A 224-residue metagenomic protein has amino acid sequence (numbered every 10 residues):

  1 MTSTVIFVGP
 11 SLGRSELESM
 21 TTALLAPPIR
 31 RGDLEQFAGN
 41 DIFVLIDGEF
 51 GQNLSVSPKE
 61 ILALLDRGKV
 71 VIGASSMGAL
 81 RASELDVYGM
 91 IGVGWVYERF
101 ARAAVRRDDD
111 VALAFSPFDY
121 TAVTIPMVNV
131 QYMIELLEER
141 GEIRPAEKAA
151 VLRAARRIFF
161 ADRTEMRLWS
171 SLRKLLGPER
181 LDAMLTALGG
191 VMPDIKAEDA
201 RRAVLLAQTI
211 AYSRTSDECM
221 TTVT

Functional and structural regions predicted by a protein language model:
M1-V44, N53, P58, L113-T224: Accessory terminal and edge-of-domain segments that mediate assembly/interaction and cofactor placement around
L12, F50-Q52, M77-A79: Gly/Ser/Thr-rich loops at beta-strand to alpha-helix junctions that form or flank small-molecule/cofactor-binding
A23-A26, L62-L65, I91-V93: Short, low-complexity, polar/charged sequence segments that are solvent-exposed and flexible
V44-L45, V71-S75: General beta-strand structural signal in soluble alpha/beta enzymes
V56-E60, S75-G78: Short Gly/charged-rich anion-binding patches and loops
S57-A63, E84-Y88: Glycine-rich loop at the start of a catalytic domain that most often binds anionic cofactors/ligands
D66-V70: A short helix->loop->beta-strand "cap" motif at the edges of active sites that frequently abuts
M77-F115: Class I SAM-dependent methyltransferase SAM-binding "motif I" and its flanking Rossmann-like core
